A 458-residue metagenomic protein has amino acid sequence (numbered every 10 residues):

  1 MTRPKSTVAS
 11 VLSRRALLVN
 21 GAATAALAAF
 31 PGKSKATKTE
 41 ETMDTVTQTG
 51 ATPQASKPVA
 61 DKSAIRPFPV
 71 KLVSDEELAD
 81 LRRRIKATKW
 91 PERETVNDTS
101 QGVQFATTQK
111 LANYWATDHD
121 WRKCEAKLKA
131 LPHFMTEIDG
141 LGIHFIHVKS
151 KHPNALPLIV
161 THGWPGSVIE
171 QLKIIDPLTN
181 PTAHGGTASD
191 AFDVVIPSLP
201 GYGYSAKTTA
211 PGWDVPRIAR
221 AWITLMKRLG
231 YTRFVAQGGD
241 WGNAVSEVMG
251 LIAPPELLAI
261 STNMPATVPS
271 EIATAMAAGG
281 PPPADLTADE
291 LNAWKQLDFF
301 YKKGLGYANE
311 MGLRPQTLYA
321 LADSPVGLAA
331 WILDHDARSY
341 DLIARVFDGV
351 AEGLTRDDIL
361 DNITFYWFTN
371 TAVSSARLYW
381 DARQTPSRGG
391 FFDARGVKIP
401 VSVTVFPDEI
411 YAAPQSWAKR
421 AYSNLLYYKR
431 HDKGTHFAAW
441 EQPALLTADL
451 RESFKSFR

Functional and structural regions predicted by a protein language model:
M1-L12, A23: N-terminal secretory signal peptides
A16-K38: N-terminal export signals
E76-K149, N154, D358, W367-N370 (+1 more regions): Non-catalytic accessory segments flanking enzyme active sites
K123, L199-W213, E247: Glycine-rich "HGGG/HGxG" loop immediately N-terminal to the catalytic nucleophile of the alpha/beta-hydrolase
A155-G163: Short beta-strand element of the alpha/beta-hydrolase
R217-F234: Conserved acidic catalytic loop of the alpha/beta-hydrolase fold
R233-F234, G239-I272: Conserved hydrolase catalytic core segment
E310-R458: C-terminal subdomain of alpha/beta-hydrolase-fold enzymes, centered on the catalytic histidine and its supporting
